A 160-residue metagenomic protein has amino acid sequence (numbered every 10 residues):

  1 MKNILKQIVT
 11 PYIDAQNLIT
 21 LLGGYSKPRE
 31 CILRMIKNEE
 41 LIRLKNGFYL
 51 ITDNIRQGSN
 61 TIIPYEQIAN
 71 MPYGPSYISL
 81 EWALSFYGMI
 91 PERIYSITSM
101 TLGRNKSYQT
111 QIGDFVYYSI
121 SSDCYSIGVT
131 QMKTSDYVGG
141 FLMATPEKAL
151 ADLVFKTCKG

Functional and structural regions predicted by a protein language model:
M1-P75, Q111, S126: Short beta-edge/loop segments at beta->alpha junctions of small alpha/beta modules that act as binding/recognition
T52-G160: Nucleic-acid-binding surface
